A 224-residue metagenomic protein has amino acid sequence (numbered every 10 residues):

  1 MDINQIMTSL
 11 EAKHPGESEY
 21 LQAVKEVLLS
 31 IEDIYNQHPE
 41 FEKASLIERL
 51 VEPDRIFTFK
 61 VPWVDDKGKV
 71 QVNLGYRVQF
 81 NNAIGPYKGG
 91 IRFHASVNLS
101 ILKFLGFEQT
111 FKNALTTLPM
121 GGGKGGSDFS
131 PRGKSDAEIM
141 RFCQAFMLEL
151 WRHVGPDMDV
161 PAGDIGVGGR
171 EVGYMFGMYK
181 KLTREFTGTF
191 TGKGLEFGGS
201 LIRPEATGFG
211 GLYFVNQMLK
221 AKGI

Functional and structural regions predicted by a protein language model:
M1-E205, L212-F214, L219-A221: N-terminal ligand-binding/catalytic initiation module
I224: Short helix-loop-beta connector
